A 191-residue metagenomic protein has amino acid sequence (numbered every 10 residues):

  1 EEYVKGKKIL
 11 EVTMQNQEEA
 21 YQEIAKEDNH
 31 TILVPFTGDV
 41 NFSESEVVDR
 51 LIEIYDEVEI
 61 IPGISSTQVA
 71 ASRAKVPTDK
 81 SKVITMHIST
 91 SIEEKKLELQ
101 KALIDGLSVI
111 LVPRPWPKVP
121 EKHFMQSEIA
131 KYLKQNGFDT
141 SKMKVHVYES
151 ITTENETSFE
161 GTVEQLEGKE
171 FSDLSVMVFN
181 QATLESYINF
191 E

Functional and structural regions predicted by a protein language model:
E1, S65, T78-K80, E98 (+2 more regions): Alpha-helix initiation/capping motif
E1-I61, Q68-V69, S175-V176: Class I S-adenosyl-L-methionine
K5, K75-V76, K134: A generic structural signal for secondary-structure junctions that act as hinges or helix/strand caps at the edges
V12-Q15, F36-D39, I64, M86-I88 (+3 more regions): Fold-independent oxyanion-binding glycine-rich loops and adjacent beta-strand/coil segments at enzyme active sites
Q15-Y21, S66-T67, S89-I92, K118 (+2 more regions): A short acidic, often aromatic-flanked loop/helix-cap motif at beta-alpha or helix-coil junctions that lines enzyme
Y21-Q22, K96-E98, L133, E164: A generic local structural motif
H30-I32, L103-E191: A contiguous loop/helix-start segment that scaffolds small-molecule binding in enzyme catalytic cores
G38, F42-L107, T157-E160, G168: Class I SAM-dependent methyltransferase SAM-binding "motif I" and its flanking Rossmann-like core
